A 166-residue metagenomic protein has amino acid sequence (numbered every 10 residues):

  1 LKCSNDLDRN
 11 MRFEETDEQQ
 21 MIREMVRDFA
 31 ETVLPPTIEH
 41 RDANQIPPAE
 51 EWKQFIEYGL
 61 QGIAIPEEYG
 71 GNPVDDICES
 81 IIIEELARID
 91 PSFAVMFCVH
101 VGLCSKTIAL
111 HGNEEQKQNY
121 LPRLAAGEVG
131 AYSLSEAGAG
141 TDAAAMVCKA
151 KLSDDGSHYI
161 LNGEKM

Functional and structural regions predicted by a protein language model:
K2-C98, E115-N119, R123: Amphipathic, small/basic residue-rich leader segments at the start of a protein or domain
V33-L34, H111, E128: A generic secondary-structure signal for well-formed alpha-helical elements
E68, V101, A137: Flexible loop residues that form catalytic and substrate-binding hotspots at small-molecule/glycan-binding clefts
G71-N72, E115-M166: Glycine-rich, Trp-frequent "lid" loop and neighboring beta-strands that shape and gate the flavin cofactor pocket
D75-C78, T107, A144-A145: Short secondary-structure transition/capping segments
V95-E115, G140-D142, D155: N-terminal glycine-rich flavin-associated loop
